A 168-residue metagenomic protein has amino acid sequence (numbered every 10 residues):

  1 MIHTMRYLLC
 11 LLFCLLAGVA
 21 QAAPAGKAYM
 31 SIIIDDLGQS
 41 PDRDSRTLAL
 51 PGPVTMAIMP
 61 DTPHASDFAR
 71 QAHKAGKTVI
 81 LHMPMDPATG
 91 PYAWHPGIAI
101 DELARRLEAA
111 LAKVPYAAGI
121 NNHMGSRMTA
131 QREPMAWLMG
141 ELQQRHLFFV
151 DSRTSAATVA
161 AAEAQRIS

Functional and structural regions predicted by a protein language model:
M1-M5: N-terminal secretory signal peptides that target proteins for export/translocation
R6-L9, A22-S168: Catalytic-site microenvironment of enzymes that process N-acetyl-hexosamine-containing cell-wall polysaccharides
F13-A22: Hydrophobic h-region of N-terminal signal peptides that target proteins for export in Gram-negative bacteria
